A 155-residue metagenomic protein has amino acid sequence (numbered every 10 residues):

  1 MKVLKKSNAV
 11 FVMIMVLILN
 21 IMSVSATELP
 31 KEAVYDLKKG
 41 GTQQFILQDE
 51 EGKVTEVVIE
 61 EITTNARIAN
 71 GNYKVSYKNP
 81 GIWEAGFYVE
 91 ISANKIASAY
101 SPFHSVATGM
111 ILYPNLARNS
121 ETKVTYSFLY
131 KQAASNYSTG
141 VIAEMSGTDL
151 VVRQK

Functional and structural regions predicted by a protein language model:
M1-S76: N-terminal prepro-regions of secreted/extracellular proteins
E61-K155: Mature secreted bioactive peptide module from preproproteins
